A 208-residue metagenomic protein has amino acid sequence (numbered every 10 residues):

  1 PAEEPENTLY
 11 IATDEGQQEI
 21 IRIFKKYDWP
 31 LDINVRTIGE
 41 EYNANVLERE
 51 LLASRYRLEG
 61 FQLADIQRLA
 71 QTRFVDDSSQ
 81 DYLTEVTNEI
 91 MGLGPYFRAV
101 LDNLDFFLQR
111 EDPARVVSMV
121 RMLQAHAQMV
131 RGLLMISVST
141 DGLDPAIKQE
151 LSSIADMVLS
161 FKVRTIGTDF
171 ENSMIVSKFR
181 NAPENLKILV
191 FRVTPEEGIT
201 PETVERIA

Functional and structural regions predicted by a protein language model:
P1-L63: Conserved P-loop
E4-N7, R131-G132, S153-M157: Short glycine-/polar-rich loops that comprise or flank the Walker A/P-loop and associated switch/sensor motifs
N7, G94-R98, M129-S137: Loop/turn-to-beta-strand initiation segments
T13-Q17, L133, V138-L143: Short beta-alpha junction loops
E40-L47, G167, G198-I199, I207-A208: A short acidic, often aromatic-flanked loop/helix-cap motif at beta-alpha or helix-coil junctions that lines enzyme
A44-M122, Q128: Phosphate-binding/switch loop-helix module in NTP-utilizing enzymes
L104, E111-A114, S118, M122 (+5 more regions): Peripheral, non-AAA+ core regions of ATP-driven protein-machinery
S137-G198: Phosphate-binding/switch region of NTP-binding enzymes
